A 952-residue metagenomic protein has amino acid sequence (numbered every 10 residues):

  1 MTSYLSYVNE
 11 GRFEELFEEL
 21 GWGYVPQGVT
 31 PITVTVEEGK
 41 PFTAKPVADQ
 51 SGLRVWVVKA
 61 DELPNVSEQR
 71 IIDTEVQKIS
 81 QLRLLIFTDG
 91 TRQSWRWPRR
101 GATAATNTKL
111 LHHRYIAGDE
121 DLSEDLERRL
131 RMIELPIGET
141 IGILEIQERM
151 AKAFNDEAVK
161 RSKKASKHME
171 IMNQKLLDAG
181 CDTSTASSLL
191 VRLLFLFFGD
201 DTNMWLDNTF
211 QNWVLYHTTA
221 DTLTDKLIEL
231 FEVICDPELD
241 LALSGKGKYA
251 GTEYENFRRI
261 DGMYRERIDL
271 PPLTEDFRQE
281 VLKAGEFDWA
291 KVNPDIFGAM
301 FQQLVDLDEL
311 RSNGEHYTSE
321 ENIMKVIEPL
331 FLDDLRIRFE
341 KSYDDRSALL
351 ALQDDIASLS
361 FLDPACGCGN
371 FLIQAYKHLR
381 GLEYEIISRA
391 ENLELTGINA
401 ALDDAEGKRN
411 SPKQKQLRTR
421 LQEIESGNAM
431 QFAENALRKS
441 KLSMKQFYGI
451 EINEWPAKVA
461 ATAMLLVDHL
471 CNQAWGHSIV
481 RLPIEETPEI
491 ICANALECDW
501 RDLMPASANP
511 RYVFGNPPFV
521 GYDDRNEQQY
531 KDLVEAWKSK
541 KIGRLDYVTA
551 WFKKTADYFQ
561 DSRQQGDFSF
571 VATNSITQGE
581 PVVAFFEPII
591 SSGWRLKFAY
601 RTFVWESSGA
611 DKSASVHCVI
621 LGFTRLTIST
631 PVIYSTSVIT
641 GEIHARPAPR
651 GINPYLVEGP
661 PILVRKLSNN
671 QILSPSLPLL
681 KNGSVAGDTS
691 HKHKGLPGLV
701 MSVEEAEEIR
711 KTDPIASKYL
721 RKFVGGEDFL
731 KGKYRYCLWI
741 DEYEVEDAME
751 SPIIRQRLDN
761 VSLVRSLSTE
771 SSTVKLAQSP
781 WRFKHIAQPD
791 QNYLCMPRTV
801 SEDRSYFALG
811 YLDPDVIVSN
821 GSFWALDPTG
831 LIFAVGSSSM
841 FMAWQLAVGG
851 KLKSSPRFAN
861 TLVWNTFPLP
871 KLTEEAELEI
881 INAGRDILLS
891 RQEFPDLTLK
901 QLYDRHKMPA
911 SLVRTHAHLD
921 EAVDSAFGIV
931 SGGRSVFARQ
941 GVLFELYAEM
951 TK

Functional and structural regions predicted by a protein language model:
M1-D125, T318, K377, E383 (+1 more regions): Nucleic acid-processing catalytic cores of prokaryotic defense/repair systems
M1-Y4, R83, R92-W95, G101-A104 (+17 more regions): Signature of N6-adenine DNA methyltransferases within the class I
A60-T88, W95, T549, A556 (+2 more regions): Polybasic, glycine- and aromatic-enriched phosphate-binding surface used to engage nucleic acids
D89-G90, T108-K109, G118-H378, E391-N392 (+18 more regions): Preference for the N-terminal adenyl/adenosyl cofactor-binding alpha/beta module
A102-T103, D207, T318-C498, K531 (+3 more regions): Conserved S-adenosyl-L-methionine
A151-A158, N173-G180, V281-F287, D306-E321 (+11 more regions): Glycine- and acidic
E309, S342-L359, A433-E434, R438-S440 (+6 more regions): Flexible, glycine/threonine-enriched loop-and-boundary segments that flank and lead into catalytic domains of large
C366, I753-V761, L776-A777, T866-K952: Non-catalytic DNA-recognition/assembly elements of restriction-modification systems
